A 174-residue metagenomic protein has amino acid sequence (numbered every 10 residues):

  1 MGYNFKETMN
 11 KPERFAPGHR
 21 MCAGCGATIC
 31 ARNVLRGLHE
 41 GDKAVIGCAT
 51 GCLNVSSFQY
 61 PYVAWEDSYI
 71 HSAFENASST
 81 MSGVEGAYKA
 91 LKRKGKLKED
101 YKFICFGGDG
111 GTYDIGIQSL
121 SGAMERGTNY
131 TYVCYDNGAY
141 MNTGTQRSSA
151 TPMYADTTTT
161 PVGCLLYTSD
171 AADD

Functional and structural regions predicted by a protein language model:
G2-Y132, T145, S149-D156: Cofactor-binding active-site loop characterized by glycine-rich and histidine/acidic residues
N54, N137-N142: Short gly/pro/ser/thr-enriched loop/turn and capping motifs at secondary-structure boundaries
T112, A139, D173: Short, glycine/acidic-enriched loop or turn micro-motifs at the edges of active sites
M153-L165: Glycine- and acidic-residue-rich phosphate-binding/metal-coordinating active-site segment common to enzymes that handle
Y167-A172: Conserved small/polar residues in nucleotide/adenosyl-binding loops
